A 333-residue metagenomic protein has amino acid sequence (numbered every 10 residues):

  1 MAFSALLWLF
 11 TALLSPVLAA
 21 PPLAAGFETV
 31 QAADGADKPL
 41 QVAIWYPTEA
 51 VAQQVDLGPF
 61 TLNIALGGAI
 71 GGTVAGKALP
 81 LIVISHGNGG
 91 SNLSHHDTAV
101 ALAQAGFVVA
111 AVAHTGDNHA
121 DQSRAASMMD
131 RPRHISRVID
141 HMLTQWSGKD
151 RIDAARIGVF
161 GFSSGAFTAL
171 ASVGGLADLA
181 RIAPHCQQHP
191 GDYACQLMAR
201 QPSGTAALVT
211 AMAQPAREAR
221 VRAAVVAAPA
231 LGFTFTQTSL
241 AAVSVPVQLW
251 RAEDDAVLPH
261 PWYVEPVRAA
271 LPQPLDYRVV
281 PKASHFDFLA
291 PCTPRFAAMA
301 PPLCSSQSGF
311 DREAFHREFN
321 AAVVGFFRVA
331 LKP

Functional and structural regions predicted by a protein language model:
A20-I82, D276: Domain-level recognition of soluble alpha/beta enzyme cores, biased toward histidine phosphatases/phosphomutases
I70-L79, G90-A113, R268: Short amphipathic alpha-helix adjacent to the substrate-entry channel of hydrolases
S94, R124-D150, A154, F167-L176 (+3 more regions): Alpha/beta-hydrolase active-site loop
L231-F233, D254-L258, H285-F286: Acidic catalytic loop of the alpha/beta-hydrolase fold
S239, V245, P259-A270, C292: Short alpha-helix in the alpha/beta-hydrolase fold that links the catalytic acid
V243, L249-R251: Short beta-strand/loop motif that positions the catalytic acidic residue of the alpha/beta-hydrolase fold
A270-P301: Catalytic histidine neighborhood in serine/cysteine hydrolases with alpha/beta-hydrolase-type architecture
P294-P333: Catalytic active-site module of serine/aspartate enzymes centered on a nucleophile-bearing elbow/loop
